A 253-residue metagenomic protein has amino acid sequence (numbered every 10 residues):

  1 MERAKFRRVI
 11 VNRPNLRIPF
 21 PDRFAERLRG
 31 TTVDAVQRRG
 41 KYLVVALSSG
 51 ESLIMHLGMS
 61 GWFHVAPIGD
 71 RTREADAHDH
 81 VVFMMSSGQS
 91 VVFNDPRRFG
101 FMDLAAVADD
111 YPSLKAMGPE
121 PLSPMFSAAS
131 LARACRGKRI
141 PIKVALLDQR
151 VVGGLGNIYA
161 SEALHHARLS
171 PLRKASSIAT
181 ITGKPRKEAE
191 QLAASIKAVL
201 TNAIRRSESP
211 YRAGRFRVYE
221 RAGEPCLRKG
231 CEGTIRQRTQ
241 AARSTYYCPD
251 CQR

Functional and structural regions predicted by a protein language model:
K5-R27, Q37, I68-R71, A132-R253: Basic, nucleic-acid-binding surfaces and adjacent catalytic neighborhoods in DNA/RNA-processing proteins
T31-A35: Beta-propeller blade-edge signature
S49, M59, S87, R97 (+3 more regions): A broadly conserved detector of short glycine/acidic/proline-rich loop/turn motifs that flank catalytic sites and bind
S49-L53, S87-S90, C231, R243: Short acidic/polar mixed-charge low-complexity motifs
L53-R168, A179-T182: Phosphate/anion-contacting hairpin/loop surfaces
